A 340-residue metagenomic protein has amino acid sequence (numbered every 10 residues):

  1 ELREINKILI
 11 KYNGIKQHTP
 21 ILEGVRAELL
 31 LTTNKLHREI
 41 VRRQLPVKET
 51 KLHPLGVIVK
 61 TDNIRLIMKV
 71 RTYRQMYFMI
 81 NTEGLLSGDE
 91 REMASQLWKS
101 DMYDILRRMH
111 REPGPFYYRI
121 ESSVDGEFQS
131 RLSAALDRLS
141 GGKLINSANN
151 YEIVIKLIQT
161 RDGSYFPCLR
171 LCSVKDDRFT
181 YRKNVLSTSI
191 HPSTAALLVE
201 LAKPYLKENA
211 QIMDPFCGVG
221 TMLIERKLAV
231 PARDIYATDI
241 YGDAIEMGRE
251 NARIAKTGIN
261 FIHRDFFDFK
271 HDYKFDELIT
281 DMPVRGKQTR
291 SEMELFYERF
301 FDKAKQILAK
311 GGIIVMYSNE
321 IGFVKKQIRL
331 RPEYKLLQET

Functional and structural regions predicted by a protein language model:
L2-A148: Non-catalytic nucleic-acid substrate-recognition regions in nucleic-acid-modifying enzymes
V57, G163-Y165: Hydrophobic residues embedded in beta-strands of well-ordered beta-sheets
G142-Y151, D265, F269: Short acidic low-complexity segments
I158-D162: Short beta-strand micro-motifs enriched in acidic
Y165-Y205: SAM-dependent Rossmann-like transferase core, predominantly class I methyltransferases with a strong bias toward
V174-F179, L223-E225, K287: Short acidic/His/Gly/Ser-rich catalytic and metal-binding motifs that mark active-site loops of diverse hydrolases
I190-Y273, E277: Conserved S-adenosyl-L-methionine
H263-T340: S-adenosylmethionine
